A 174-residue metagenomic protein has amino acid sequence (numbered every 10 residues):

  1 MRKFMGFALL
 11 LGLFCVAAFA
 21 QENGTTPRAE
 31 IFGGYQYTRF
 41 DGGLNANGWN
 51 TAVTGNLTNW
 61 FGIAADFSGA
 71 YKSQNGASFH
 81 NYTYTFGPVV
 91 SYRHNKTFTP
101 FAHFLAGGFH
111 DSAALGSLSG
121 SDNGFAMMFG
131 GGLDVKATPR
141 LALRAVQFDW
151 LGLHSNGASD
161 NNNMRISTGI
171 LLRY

Functional and structural regions predicted by a protein language model:
M1-T25: Cleavable N-terminal export/targeting peptides
Q21, A52-G130, V135-A137, L143-Q147 (+1 more regions): Gram-negative (and chloroplast) outer-membrane scaffold detector with strong preference for beta-barrel transmembrane
N23-R39, P100-A102: Transmembrane beta-strand segments of Gram-negative outer membrane beta-barrel proteins
Y35, N47, A65-F67: Polar/charged side chains located within well-ordered beta-strands of beta-rich proteins
Q36-F40, W49-A52, V89: Short secondary-structure capping/turn segments at boundaries of alpha-helices and beta-strands
T38-N47, S73-H80, G116-L118, H154-N161: Solvent-exposed loop/turn segments connecting transmembrane beta-strands in outer-membrane beta-barrel proteins
F148-L153: A short, acidic, flexible beta-alpha connecting loop/helix-capping segment that sits on the rim of active
